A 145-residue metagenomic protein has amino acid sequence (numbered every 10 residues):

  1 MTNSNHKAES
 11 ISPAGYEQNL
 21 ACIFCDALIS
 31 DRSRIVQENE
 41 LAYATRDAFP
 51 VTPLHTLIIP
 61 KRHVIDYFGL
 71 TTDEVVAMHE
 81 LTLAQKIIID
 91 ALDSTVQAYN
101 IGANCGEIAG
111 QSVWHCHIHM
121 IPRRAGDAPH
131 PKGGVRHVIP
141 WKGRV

Functional and structural regions predicted by a protein language model:
M1-V145: HIT superfamily nucleotide-processing domains
